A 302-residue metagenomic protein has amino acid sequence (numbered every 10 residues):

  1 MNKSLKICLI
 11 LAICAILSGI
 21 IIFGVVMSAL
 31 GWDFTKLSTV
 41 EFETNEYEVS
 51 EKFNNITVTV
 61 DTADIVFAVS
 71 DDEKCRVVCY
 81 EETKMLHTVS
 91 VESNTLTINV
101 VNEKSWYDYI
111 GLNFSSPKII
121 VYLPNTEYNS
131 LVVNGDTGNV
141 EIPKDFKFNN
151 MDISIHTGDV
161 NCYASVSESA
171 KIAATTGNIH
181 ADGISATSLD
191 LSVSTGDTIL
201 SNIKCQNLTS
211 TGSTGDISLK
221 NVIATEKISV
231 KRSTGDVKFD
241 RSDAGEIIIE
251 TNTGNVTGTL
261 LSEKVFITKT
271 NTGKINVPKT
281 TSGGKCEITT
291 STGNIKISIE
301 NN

Functional and structural regions predicted by a protein language model:
M1-V60, D64-G135, N139-I155, N161-A174 (+7 more regions): Acidic (Asp/Glu) and glycine-rich low-complexity loops/linkers that are typically intrinsically disordered
I203, K220, F239-D240: Structural signature of tandem-repeat unit edges
